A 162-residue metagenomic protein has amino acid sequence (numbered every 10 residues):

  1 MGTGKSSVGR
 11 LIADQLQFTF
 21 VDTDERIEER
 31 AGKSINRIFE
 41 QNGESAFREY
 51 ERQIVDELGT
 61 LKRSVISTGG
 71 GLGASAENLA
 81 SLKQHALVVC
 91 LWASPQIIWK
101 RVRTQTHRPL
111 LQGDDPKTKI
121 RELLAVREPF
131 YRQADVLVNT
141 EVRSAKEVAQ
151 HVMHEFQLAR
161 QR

Functional and structural regions predicted by a protein language model:
T3: ATP-binding Walker
S6: Walker A/P-loop
L11, Q15, L61, A125-R162: NTP-dependent small-molecule kinase module
D22-K83, H107-R108, F130: ATP-dependent small-molecule kinase phosphotransfer cores that center on conserved nucleotide phosphate-binding segments
G70-L72, S94-Q96, R143-S144: Short glycine-rich anion-binding loops that position phosphate/pyrophosphate groups of nucleotides and phosphorylated
Q84-E128: A glycine- and Lys/Arg-enriched "phosphate-lid" helix/loop adjacent to the NTP-binding pocket of small-molecule kinases
